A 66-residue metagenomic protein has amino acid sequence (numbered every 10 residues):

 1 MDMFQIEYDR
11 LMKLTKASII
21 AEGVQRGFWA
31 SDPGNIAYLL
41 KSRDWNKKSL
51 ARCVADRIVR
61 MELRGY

Functional and structural regions predicted by a protein language model:
D2-Y66: Basic helix-extension-helix modules of the SAP/HeH family
